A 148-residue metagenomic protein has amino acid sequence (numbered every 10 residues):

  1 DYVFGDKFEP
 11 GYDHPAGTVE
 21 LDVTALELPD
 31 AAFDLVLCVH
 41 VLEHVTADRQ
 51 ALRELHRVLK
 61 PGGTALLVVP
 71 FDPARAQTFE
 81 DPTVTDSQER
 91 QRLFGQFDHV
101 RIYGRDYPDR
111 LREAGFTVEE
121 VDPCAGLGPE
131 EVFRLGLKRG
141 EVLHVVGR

Functional and structural regions predicted by a protein language model:
D1-V3: Short beta-strand element of Class I
K7-G11, G17-T18, T46-R148: S-adenosyl-L-methionine-dependent methyltransferase catalytic module, highlighting the catalytic core
H14-L26: Conserved SAM-binding strand-loop segment of SAM-dependent methyltransferases
D22, H40, Q96-F97: Generic anion/oxyanion-binding catalytic loop in active/binding sites
V23-V36: A short acidic, Gly/Pro-enriched loop at the edge of an enzyme's catalytic core that lines a small-molecule cofactor
A25, E43, P73: Active-site micro-motifs of SAM-dependent methyltransferase domains
D34-T46: A short SAM/SAH-binding and catalytic strip from SAM-dependent methyltransferases
